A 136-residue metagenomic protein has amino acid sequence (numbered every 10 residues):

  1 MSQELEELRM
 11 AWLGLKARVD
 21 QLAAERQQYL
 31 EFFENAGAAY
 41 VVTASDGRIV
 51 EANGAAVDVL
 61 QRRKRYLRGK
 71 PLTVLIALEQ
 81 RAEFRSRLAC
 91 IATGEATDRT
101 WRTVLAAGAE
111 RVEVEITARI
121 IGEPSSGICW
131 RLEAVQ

Functional and structural regions predicted by a protein language model:
M1-A24, V135-Q136: Short, low-complexity N-terminal regulatory "tails/caps" that precede and couple sensory modules
D20-V59: Sensory modules in modular signal-transduction proteins
L30, T73, R85-A89: Solvent-exposed, non-membrane alpha-helical residues enriched in polar/charged side chains
V50, R99, A106-V114: PAS-family sensory domains
A56-L67, L78-E79: PAS/PAS-like sensory domain cap-loop motif
E79-L105, T117: Terminal output helix/cap of sensory domains in signal transduction proteins
I116-V135: Short loop/turn elements at sensory-signaling interfaces that couple input to output
